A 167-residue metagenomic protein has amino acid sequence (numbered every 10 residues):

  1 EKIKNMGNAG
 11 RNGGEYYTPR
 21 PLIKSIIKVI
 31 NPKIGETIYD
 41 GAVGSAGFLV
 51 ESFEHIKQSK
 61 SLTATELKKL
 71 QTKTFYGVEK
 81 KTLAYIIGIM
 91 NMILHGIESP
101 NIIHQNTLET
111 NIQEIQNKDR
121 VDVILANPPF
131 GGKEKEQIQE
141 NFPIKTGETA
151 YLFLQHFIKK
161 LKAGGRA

Functional and structural regions predicted by a protein language model:
E1-M6: Long recognition/docking surfaces used for binding and targeting
G10: RNA-binding accessory domains that recognize and position tRNA/RNA substrates
G13-A126, G131-K133, K145-G147, Y151: Conserved S-adenosyl-L-methionine
E136: Conserved catalytic-core motifs of eukaryotic protein kinase domains, centered on the activation segment
Q139-I144: Short glycine-enriched, charge-decorated loop/helix-capping segments at active-site entrances that position
L152-H156: Short, conserved SAM-binding segment of the class I
L161-A167: Short glycine-dipeptide loop
